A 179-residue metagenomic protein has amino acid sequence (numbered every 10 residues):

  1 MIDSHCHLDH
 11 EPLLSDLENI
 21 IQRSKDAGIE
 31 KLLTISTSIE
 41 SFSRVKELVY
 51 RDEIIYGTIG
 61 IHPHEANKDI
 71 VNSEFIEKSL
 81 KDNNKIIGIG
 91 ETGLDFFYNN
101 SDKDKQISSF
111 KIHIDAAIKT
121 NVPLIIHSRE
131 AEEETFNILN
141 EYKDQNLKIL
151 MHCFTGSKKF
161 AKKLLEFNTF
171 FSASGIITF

Functional and structural regions predicted by a protein language model:
M1-F179: Mid-domain alpha/beta scaffold segments of enzyme catalytic cores
